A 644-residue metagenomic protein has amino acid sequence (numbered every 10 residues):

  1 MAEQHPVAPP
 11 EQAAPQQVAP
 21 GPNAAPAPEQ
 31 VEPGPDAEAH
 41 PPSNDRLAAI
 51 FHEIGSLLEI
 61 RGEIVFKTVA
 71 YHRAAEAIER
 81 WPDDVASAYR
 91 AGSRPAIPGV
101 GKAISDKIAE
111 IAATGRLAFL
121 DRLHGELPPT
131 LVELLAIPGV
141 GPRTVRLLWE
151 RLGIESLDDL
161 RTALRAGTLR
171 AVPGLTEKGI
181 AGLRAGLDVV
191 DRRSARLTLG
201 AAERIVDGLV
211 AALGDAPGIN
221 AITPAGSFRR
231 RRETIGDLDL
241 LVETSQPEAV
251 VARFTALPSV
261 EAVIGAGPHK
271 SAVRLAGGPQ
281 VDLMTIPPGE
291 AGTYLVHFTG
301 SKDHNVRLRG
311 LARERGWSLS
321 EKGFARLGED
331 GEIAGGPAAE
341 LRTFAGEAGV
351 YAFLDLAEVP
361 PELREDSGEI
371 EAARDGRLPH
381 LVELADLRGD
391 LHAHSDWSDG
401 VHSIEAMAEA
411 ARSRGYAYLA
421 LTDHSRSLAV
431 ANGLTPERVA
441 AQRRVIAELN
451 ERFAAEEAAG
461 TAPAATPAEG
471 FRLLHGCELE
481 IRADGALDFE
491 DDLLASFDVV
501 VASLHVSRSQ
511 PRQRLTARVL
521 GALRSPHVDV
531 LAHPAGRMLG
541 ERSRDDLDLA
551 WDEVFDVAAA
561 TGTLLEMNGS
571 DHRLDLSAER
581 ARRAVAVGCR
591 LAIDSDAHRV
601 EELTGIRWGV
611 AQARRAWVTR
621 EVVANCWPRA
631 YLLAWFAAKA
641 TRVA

Functional and structural regions predicted by a protein language model:
A2-P6, E11, G34, E38-P41 (+8 more regions): Accessory alpha-helical DNA-binding modules that contact the DNA backbone or grooves
E3-H5, N23, D36-H40, R231-E321 (+4 more regions): Charged catalytic cores and adjacent phosphate/nucleic-acid-binding surfaces used for phosphate/nucleic-acid chemistry
A13-A24, Q30-P33: Long, intrinsically disordered low-complexity tandem-repeat segments
S43-F51: Short amphipathic alpha-helical heptad-repeat segments
P224, G389-A393, E478: Two-metal-ion RNase H-like nuclease active-site motif
V401: Positively charged, glycine-rich low-complexity segments
